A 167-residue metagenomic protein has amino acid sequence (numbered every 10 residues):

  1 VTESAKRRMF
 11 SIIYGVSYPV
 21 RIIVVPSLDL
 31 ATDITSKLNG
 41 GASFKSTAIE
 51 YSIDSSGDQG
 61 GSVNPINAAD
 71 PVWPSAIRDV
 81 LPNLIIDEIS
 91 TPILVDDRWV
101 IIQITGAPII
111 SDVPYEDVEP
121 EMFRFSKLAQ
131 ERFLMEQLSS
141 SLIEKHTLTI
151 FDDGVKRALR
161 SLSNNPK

Functional and structural regions predicted by a protein language model:
V1-P19, I49-E50: Acidic/polar surface patches and capping/hinge elements
V1-S4, S17, V24-D29, L38-A42 (+5 more regions): Soluble non-cytosolic domains of exported or imported proteins
S11-Y14, R21, N67-I86, K167: Cell-wall glycan
G15-V20, D29-A31, D58-G60, E88 (+3 more regions): Extracytoplasmic
I22-S27, T47-Y51, T91-I110, E121-M122 (+1 more regions): FKBP-type peptidyl-prolyl cis-trans isomerase
L30-K37, V80-N83: Solvent-exposed, amphipathic alpha-helical segments
I34-A76, L94-V95, T105-D117, K145 (+1 more regions): Peptidyl-prolyl cis-trans isomerase
D153-K167: Gram-negative outer-membrane assembly/targeting C-terminal domains
